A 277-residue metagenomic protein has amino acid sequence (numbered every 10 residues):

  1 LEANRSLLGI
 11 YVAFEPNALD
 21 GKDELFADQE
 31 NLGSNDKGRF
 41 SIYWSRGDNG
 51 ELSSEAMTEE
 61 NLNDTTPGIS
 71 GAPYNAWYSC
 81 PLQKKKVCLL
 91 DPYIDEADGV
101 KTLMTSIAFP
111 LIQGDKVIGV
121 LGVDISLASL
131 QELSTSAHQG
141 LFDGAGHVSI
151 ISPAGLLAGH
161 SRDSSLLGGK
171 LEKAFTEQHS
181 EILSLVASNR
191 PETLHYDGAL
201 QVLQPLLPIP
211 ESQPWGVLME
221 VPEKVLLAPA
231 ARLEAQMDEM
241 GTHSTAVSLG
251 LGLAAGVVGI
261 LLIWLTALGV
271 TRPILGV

Functional and structural regions predicted by a protein language model:
L1-E2, V120, D124-L166, A231-R232: Solvent-exposed, extracytoplasmic
A3-N17, Q29-E55, Q83-C88, S136-A158 (+1 more regions): Short N-terminal helix-loop-first-beta-strand/juxtamembrane motif that initiates sensory/input modules
G21-F26, A230: Short, solvent-exposed loop/turn and secondary-structure capping segments
N49-D124, L130: Extracytoplasmic/periplasmic ligand-binding sensor regions of membrane-associated signaling proteins
L82-P110, F142-S149, A174-G216: Membrane-proximal, non-catalytic sensory/regulatory domains of signal-transducing membrane proteins
V100-A137, A199-L206, Q213-L226: Conserved beta-strands of PAS-like sensory domains
G144, I150, K224-L275: Cytoplasm-proximal transmembrane signaling helix
